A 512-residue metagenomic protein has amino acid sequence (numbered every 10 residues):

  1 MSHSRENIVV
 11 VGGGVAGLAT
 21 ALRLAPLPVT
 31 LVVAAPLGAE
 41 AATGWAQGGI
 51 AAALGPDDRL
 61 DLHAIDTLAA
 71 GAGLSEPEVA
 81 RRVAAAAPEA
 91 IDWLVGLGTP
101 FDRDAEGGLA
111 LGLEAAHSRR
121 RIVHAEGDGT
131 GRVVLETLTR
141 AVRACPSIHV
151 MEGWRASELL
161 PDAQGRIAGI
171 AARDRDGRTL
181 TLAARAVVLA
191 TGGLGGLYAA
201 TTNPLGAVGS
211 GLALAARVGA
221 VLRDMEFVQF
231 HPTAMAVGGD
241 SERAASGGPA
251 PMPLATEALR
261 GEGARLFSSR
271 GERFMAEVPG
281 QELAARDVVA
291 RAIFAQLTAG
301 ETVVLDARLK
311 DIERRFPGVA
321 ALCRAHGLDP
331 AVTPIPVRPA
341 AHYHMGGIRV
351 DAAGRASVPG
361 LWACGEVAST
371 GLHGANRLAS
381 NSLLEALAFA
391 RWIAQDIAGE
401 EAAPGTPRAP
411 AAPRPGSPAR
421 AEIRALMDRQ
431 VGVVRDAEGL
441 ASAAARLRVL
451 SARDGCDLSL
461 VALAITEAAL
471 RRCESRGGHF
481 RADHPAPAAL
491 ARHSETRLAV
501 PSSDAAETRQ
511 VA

Functional and structural regions predicted by a protein language model:
S4-E6, G177-A186, S357-V358: Core beta-strand elements of the Rossmann-like FAD/NAD(P) dinucleotide-binding domain in flavoenzyme oxidoreductases
S4-E6, P36-G38, W45-A52, W93 (+9 more regions): Glycine- and aromatic-enriched mobile tails/lids
I8-L31: N-terminal Rossmann-like FAD-binding beta1-loop-alpha1 element of flavoenzymes
V11, L189-A190, A363: Redox-cofactor binding/interface segments in oxidoreductases and associated redox assembly factors
A34-R166, A172-D174, G196, P232 (+2 more regions): Conserved N-terminal/central alpha/beta ligand/cofactor-binding core
L135, E158-P161, A168-G169, R315 (+5 more regions): Accessory "access/gating" subregions that flank catalytic or transport cores
A184-A186, A190-G195, V367: Glycine-/small-residue-rich beta->alpha transition segments that form the dinucleotide
L214, A220-I335, D396-A402, T406: An anion/pyrophosphate-binding glycine-rich loop and adjacent beta-alpha core in soluble alpha-beta enzymes
